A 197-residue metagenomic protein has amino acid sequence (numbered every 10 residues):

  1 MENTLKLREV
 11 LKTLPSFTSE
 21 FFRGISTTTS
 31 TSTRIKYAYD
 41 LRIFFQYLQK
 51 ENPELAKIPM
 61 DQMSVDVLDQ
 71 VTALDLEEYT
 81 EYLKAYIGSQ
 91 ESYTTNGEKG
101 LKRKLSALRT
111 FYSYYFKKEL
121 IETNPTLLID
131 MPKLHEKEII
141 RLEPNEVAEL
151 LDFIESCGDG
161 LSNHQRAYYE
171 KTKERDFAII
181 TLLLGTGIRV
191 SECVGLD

Functional and structural regions predicted by a protein language model:
M1-D197: Conserved catalytic core of the tyrosine transesterase superfamily
